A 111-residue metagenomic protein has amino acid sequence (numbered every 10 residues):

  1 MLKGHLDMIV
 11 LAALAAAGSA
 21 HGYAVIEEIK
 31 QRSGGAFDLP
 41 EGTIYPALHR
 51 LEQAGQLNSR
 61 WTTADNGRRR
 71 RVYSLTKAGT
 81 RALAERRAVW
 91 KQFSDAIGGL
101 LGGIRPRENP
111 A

Functional and structural regions predicted by a protein language model:
M1-T43: N-terminal helix-turn-helix DNA-binding core of bacterial DNA-binding proteins
A15, T80-A111: Amphipathic alpha-helical dimerization/coiled-coil segments that flank or bridge DNA-binding/regulatory modules
A16, T62-D65: Short polar/acidic secondary-structure junctions
I44-L51: Basic amphipathic alpha-helical segments that dock to polyanions
G55: Glycine-centered, phosphate/nucleic-acid-interacting loop/turn motifs that mediate DNA/RNA or nucleotide
S59: Short beta-strand "wing" residues that participate in macromolecule-binding interfaces
D65-R87: Basic, amphipathic "hinge/linker" alpha-helix immediately C-terminal to the N-terminal HTH DNA-binding motif
